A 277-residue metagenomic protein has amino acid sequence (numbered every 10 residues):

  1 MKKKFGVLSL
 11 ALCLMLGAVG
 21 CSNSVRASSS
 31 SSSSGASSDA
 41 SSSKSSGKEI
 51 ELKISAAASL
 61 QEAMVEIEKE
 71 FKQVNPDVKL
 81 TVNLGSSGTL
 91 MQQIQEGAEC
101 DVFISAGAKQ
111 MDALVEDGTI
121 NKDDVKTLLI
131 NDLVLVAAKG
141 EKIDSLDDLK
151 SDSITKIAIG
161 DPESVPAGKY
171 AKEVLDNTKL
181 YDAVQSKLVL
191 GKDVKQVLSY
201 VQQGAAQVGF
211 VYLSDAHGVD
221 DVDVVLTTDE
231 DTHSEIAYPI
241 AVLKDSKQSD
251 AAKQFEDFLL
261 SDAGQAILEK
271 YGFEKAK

Functional and structural regions predicted by a protein language model:
M1-S9: Bacterial N-terminal signal peptides that target proteins for export
L10-M15: Hydrophobic helical h-region of N-terminal Sec-dependent signal peptides in bacterial secretory/periplasmic proteins
L16-G20: C-terminal motif of bacterial Sec signal peptides marking the signal peptidase cleavage site
C21-K69, G88, Q92-Q95, G107-A108 (+3 more regions): Exported/periplasmic ABC-transporter solute-binding proteins
K69-V82: Signal peptide-proximal N-terminal region of secreted/periplasmic/extracellular or secretory-lumen proteins
D101-S105: Periplasmic-binding protein-like
G118-K126: Central helical "cap/lid" subdomain
V125-L133: Short, glycine-/small- and polar/acidic-enriched structural segments that line small-molecule recognition paths
